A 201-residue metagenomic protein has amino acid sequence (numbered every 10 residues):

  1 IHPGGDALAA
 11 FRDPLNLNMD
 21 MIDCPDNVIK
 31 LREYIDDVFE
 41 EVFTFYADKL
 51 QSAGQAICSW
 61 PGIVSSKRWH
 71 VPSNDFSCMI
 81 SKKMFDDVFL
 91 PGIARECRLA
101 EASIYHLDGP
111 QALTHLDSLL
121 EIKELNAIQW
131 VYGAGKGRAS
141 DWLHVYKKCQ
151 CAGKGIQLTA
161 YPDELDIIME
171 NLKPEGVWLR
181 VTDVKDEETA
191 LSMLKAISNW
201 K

Functional and structural regions predicted by a protein language model:
I1-K201: Active-site loop segments of alpha/beta catalytic cores
